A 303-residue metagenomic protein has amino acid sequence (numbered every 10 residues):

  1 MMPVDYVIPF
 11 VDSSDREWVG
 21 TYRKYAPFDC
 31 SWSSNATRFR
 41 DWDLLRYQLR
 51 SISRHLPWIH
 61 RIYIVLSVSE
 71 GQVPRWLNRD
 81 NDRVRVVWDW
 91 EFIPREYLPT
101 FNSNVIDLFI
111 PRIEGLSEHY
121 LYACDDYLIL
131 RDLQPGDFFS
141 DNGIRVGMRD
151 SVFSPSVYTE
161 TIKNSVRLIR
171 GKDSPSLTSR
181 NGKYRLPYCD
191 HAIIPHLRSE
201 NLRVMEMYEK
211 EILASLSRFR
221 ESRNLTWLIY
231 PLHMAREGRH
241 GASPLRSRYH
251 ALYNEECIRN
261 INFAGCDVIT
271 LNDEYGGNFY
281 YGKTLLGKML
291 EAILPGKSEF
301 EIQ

Functional and structural regions predicted by a protein language model:
P3, I229-Q303: Long, low-complexity C-terminal extensions of enzymes
D5, S13-R40, M148: A solvent-exposed, charged loop/short amphipathic helix patch at secondary-structure junctions
S14-W18, E70-W76, L128-D132, D137-S140 (+4 more regions): Short catalytic/ligand-binding loop motif for oxyanion handling, primarily in non-cytosolic enzymes, centered on
A36, R40, E70-L116: Active-site-proximal specificity loops/subdomain of glycosyltransferases
S51-I59: Short, acidic, metal-binding catalytic loop of nucleotide-sugar glycosyltransferases
H60-S69: Short beta-strand/loop segment that forms part of the nucleotide-sugar
E70-G71, F109-F153: GT-A fold catalytic core of metal-dependent nucleotide-sugar glycosyltransferases, centered on the diacidic
R145-E221: Long, charge-rich alpha-helical interaction segments
